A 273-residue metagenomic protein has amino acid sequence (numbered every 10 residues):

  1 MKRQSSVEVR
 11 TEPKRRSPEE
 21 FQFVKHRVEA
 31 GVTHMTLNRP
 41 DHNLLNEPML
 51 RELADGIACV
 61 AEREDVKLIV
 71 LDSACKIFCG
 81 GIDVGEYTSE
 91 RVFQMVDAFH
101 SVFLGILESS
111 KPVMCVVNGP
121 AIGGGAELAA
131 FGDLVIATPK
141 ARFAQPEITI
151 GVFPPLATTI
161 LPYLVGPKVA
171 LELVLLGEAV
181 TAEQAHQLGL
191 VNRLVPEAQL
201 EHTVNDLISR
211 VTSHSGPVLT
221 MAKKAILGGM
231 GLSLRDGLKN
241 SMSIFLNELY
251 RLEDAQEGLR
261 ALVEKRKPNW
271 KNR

Functional and structural regions predicted by a protein language model:
M1-A30, E64, G177-E183, A198 (+2 more regions): C-terminal alpha-helix plus adjacent terminal tail
K2-A74, L104: Conserved CoA-thioester-binding segment of acyl-CoA-metabolizing enzymes
M35, L53, L71, D83 (+4 more regions): Terminal peptide-recognition signature
H42-N43, I77, G151, R193 (+1 more regions): Short strand->helix junction
M49-L53, M95-A98, L200, S241-M242: Hydrophobic alpha-helical membrane-association signature
R51, D65, D72-G105, A121 (+2 more regions): Glycine- (often His-adjacent) and acidic-residue-rich active-site loop that binds/positions the CoA thioester
G105-P217, L252, E257-R260, R266: Crotonase-fold acyl-CoA enzyme core
